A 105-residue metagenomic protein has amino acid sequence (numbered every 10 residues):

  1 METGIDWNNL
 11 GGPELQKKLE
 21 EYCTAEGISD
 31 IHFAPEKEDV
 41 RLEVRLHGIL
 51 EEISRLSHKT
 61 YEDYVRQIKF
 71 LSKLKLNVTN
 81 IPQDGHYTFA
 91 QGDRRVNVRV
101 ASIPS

Functional and structural regions predicted by a protein language model:
M1-S105: N-terminal "pre-motor" subdomain/linker immediately upstream of P-loop NTPase catalytic cores
